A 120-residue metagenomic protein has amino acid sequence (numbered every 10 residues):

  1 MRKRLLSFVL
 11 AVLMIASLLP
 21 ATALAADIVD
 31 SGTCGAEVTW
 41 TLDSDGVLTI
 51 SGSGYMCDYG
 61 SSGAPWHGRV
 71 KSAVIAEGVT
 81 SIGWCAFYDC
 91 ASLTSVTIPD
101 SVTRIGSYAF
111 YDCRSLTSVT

Functional and structural regions predicted by a protein language model:
M1-V9: Bacterial N-terminal signal peptides that target proteins for export
V9-S17: Bacterial N-terminal signal peptides
L18-I28: Sec-dependent signal peptide cleavage junction
V29-T49: GGW-centered surface loops in extracellular recognition modules
G32, S53-C57: N-terminal extracellular ligand-recognition/capping segment immediately after the signal peptide
D43-G54, G68-S81, A91-R104, R114-T120: Structural signature of tandem-repeat unit edges
M56-H67: Acidic/polar low-complexity surface segments
